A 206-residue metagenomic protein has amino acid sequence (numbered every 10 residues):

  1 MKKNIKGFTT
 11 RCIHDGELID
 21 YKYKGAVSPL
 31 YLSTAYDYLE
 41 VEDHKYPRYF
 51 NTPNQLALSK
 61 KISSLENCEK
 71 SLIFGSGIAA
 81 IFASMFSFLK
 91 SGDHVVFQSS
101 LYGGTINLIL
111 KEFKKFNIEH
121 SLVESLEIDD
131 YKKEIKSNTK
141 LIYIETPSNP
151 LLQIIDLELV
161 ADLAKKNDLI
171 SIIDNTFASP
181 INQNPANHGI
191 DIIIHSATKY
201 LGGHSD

Functional and structural regions predicted by a protein language model:
M1-K45: N-terminal glycine-rich, Lys/His-bearing helix-loop that initiates the first secondary-structure elements of many
K2, L72-D206: Conserved PLP-enzyme active-site core in the AAT-like
T9-C12, K60-S63, H188-D191, H195: Short, hydrophobic/aliphatic alpha-helical segments
I13, Y46-Y49, Y200-L201: Short clusters of hydrophobic/aromatic residues that line enzyme substrate/ligand-binding pockets
Y21-Y23, P47, N51, E124: Alpha-helix initiation/capping motif
Y31, A35-F82, G104-K111: Conserved N-terminal alpha-helix of the aminotransferase class I/II PLP-enzyme fold
